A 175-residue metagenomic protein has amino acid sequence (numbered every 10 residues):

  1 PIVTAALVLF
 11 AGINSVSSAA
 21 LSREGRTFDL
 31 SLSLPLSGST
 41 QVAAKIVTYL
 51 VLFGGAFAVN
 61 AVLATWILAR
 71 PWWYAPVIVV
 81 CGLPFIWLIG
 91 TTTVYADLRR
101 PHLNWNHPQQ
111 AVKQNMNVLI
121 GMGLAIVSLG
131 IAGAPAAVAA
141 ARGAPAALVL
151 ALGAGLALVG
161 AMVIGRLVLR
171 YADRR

Functional and structural regions predicted by a protein language model:
P1-D29, S37-R175: Hydrophobic alpha-helical transmembrane segments of membrane proteins
